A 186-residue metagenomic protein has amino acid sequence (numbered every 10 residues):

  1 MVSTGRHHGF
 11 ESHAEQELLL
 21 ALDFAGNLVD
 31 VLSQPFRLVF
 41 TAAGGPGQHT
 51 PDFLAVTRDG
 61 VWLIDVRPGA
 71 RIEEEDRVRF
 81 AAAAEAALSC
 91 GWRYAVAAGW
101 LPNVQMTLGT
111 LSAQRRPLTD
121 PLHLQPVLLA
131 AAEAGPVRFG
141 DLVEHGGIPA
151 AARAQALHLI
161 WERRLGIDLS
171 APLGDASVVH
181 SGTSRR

Functional and structural regions predicted by a protein language model:
M1-R186: Electrostatic, structured charged patches in enzyme active sites and in nucleic-acid/phosphate-binding
